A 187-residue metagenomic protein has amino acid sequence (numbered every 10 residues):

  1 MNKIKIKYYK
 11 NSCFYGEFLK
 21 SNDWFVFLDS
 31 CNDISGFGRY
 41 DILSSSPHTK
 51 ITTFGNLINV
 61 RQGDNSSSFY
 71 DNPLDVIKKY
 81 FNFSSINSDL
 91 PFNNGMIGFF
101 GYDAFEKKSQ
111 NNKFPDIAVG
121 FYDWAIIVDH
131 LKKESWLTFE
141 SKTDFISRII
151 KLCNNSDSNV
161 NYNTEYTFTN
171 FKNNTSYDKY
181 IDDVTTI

Functional and structural regions predicted by a protein language model:
M1-I187: Signature of the chorismate-utilizing enzyme
